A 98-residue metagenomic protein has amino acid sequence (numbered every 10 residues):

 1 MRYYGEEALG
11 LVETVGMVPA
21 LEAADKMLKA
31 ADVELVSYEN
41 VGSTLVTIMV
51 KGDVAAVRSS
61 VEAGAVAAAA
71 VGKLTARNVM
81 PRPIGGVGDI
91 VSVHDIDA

Functional and structural regions predicted by a protein language model:
Y4-T14: Short glycine-/aliphatic-rich beta-strand segments at the starts of folded cytosolic domains
G10-V12, V46-K51: Short cationic amphipathic helices and targeting signals
V18-K29: Short amphipathic alpha-helix segments
A31-D32, A65-K73: A common structural junction motif
V33-Y38, A76-R77: A short linear hydrophobic-aromatic micro-motif
K51-V57: Helix N-cap motif at beta-to-alpha junctions
A70-R82: Conserved short beta-strand edge segments in small beta-sheet-based binding/regulatory domains
G86-A98: Short, low-order "capping/linker" segments at domain edges
